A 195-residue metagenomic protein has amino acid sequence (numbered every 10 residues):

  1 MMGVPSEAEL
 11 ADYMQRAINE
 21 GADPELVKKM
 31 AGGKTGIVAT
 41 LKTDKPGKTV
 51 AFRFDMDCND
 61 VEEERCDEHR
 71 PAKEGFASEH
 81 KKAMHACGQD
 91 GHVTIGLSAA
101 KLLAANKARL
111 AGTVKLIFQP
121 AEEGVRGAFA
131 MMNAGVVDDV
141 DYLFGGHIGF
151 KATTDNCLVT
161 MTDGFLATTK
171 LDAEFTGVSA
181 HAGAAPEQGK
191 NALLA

Functional and structural regions predicted by a protein language model:
M1-H85, T94-S98, L102, R109-L110: Acidic/His- and Gly-rich active-site-bordering loop/insert found across diverse amide/peptide-bond hydrolases
A77-K81, D90-G91, L103, A108-A195: Histidine/acidic-residue-rich, glycine-tolerant segments that coordinate divalent metal ions
